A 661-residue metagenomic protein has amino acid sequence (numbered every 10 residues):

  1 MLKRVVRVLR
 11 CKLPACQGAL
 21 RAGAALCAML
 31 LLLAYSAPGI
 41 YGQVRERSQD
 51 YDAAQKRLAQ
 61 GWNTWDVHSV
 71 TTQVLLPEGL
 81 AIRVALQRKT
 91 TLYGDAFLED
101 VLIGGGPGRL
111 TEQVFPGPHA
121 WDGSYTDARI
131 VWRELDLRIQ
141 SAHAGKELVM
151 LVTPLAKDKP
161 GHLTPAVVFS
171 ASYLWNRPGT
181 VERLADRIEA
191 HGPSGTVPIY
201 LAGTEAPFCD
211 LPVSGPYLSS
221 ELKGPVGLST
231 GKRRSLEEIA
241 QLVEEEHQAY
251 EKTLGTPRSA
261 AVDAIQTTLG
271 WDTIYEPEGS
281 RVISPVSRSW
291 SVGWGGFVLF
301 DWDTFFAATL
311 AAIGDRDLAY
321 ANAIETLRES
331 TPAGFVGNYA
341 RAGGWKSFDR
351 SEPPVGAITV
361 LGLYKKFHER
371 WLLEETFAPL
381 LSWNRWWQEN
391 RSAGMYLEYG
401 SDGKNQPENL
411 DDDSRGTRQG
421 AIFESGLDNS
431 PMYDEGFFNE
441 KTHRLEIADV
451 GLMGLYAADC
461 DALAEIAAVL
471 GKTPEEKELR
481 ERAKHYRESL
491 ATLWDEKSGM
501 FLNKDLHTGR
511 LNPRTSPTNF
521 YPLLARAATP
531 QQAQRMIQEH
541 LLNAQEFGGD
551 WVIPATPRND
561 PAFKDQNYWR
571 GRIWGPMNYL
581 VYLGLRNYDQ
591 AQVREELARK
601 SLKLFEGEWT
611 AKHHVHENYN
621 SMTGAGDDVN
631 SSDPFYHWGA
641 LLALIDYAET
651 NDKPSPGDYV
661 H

Functional and structural regions predicted by a protein language model:
M1-G18: N-terminal secretory signal peptides that target proteins for export/translocation
L13, L26-A261, G295, N587 (+3 more regions): Terminal accessory carbohydrate-recognition/targeting modules of carbohydrate-active enzymes
R21-A25: Sec-dependent signal peptide recognition, specifically the positively charged N-region followed immediately by
V44-Q73, G79-A81, S347, E352-F367 (+2 more regions): C-terminal capping/lid segments that line or modulate ligand- or cofactor-binding pockets
A142-E147, L155, S235, I239-G293 (+14 more regions): Catalytic cores of transferase enzymes with a strong primary signal for eukaryotic protein kinases
P212-T230, A333, G337-V355, L361-W371 (+5 more regions): The feature captures the catalytic groove of carbohydrate-active enzymes
T256-L361, K365-K366, L373, L381 (+9 more regions): Substrate-binding groove/exosite segments of carbohydrate-active enzymes
L269-P277, D315-F335, T376-G394, R482-M500 (+3 more regions): Long, well-ordered core segments of solenoidal/helical folds
